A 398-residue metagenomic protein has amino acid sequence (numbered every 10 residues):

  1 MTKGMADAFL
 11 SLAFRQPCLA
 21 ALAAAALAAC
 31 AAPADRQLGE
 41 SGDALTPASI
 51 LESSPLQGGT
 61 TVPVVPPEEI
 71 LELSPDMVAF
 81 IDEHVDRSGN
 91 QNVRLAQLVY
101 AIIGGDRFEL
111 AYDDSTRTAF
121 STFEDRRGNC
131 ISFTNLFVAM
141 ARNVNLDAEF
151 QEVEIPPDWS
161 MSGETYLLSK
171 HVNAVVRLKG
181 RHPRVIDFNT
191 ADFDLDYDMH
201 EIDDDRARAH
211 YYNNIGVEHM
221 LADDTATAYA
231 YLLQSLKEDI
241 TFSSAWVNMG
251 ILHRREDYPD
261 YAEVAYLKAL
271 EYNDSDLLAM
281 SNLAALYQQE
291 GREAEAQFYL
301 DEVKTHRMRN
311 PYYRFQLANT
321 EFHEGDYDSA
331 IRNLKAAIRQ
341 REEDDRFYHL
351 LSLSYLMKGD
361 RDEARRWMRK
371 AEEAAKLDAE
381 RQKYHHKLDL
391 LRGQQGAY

Functional and structural regions predicted by a protein language model:
T60-S121: Secondary-structure boundary elements
L110-W246, D260-E271: Long, contiguous interaction/recruitment modules in multidomain scaffold/adaptor proteins
A209, S243-S244, L277-L278, P311-Y312 (+2 more regions): Helix-start (N-cap) detector for alpha-helical repeat units in TPR-like alpha-solenoids, especially tetratricopeptide
N214, N248, N282, Q316 (+2 more regions): Canonical tetratricopeptide repeat
E238, Y272-N273, T305-R307, R339-Q340 (+1 more regions): Structural marker of alpha-solenoid helical repeat scaffolds
H349-Y398: Terminal, low-structured helical/coil segments at or just beyond the last alpha-helical repeat
